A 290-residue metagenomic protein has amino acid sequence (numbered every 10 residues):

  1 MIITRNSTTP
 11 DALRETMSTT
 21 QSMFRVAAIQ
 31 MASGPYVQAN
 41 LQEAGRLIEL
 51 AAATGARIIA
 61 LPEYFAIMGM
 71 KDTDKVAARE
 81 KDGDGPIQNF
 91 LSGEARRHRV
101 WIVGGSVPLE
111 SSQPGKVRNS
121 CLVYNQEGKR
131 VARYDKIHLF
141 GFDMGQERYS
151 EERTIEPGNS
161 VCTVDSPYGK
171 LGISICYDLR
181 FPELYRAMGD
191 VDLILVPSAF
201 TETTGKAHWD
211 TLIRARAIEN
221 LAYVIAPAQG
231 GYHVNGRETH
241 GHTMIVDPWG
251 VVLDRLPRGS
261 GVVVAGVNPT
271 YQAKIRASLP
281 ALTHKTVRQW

Functional and structural regions predicted by a protein language model:
I2, V37, G45-E127, E202-A222: Cys-nucleophile CN-hydrolase/nitrilase-fold catalytic domain and related Cys-dependent amidase chemistry that acts on
P10-I58, L195: N-terminal active-site segment of His-dependent metallophosphoesterases
Q30-A32, P62, D135, A228: Residue-level recognition of beta-strand->loop/alpha-helix junctions
I67, T73-D74, L122, R133-F140 (+2 more regions): Short beta->alpha transition motifs characteristic of CBS
E80-G83, S112-G189, E202-T211, R276-A281: Active-site catalytic loop in hydrolytic enzyme cores
D82-V103, K170, C176-V263: CN hydrolase (nitrilase-like) catalytic-core segments centered on the catalytic cysteine and neighboring Lys/Glu
G104-S106, S120-V123, C162-V164, T243-I245 (+1 more regions): Short beta-strand scaffold segments in enzyme catalytic cores
Q272-W290: A conserved C-terminal secondary-structure "cap"
